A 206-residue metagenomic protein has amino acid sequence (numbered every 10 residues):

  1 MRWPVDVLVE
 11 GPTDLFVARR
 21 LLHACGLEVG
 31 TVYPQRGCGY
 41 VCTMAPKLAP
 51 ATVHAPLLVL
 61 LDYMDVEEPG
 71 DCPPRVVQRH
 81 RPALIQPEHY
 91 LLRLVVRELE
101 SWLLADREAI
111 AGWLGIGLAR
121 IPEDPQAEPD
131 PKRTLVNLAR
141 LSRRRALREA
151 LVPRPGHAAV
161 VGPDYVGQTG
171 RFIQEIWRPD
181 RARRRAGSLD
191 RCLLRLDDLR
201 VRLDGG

Functional and structural regions predicted by a protein language model:
M1-P4, L15-T31, M44-L58, Y63-G206: C-terminal accessory helical subdomains adjacent to catalytic cores in phosphodiester- and nucleotide-handling enzymes
E10-G11: Helix N-cap/beta->alpha junction signal
T31-Y40: Short beta->alpha junction loops
